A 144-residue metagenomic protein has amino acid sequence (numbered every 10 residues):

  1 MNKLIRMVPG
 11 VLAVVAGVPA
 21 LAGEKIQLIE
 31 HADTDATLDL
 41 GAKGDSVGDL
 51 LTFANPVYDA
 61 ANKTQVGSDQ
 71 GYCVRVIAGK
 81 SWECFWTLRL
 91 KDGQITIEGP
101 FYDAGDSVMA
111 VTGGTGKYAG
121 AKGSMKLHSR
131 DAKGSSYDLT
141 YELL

Functional and structural regions predicted by a protein language model:
M1-V8: Bacterial N-terminal signal peptides that target proteins for export
L4, L21-L144: Targeting-peptide/extracellular-domain and disordered-appendage signature
V11-A13: Intrinsically disordered, low-complexity, mixed-charge
G17-V18: N-terminal signal peptide c-region/cleavage motif recognized by signal peptidases
